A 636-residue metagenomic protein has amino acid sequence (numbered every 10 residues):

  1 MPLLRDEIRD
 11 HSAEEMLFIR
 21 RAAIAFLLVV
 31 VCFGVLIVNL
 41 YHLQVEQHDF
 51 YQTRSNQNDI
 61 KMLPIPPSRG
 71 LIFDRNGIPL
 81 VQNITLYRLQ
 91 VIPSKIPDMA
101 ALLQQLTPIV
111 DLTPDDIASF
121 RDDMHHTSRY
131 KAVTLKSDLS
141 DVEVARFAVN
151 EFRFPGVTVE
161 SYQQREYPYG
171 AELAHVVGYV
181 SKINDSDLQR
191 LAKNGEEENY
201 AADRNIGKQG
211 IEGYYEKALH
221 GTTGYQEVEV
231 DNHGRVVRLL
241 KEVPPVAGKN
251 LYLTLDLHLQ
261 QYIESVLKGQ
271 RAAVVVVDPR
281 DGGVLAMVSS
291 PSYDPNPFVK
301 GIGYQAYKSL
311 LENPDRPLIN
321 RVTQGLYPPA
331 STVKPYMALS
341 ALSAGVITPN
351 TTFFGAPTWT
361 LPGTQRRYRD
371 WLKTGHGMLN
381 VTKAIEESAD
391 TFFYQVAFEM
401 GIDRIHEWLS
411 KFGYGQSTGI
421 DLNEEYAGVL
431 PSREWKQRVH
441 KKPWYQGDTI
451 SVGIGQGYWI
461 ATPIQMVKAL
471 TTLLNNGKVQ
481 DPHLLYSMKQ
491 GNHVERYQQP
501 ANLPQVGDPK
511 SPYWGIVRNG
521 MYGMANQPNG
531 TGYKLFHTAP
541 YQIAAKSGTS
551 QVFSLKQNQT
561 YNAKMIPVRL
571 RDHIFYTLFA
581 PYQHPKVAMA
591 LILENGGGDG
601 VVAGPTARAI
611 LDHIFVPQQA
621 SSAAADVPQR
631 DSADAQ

Functional and structural regions predicted by a protein language model:
M1-Y304, L326, V346-P349, F354 (+7 more regions): Periplasmic/cell-envelope proteins involved in peptidoglycan metabolism and beta-lactam response
P2-R9, V81, V230-E242, P279-T332 (+3 more regions): Beta-lactam-recognizing serine transpeptidase/beta-lactamase-like catalytic domain environment
